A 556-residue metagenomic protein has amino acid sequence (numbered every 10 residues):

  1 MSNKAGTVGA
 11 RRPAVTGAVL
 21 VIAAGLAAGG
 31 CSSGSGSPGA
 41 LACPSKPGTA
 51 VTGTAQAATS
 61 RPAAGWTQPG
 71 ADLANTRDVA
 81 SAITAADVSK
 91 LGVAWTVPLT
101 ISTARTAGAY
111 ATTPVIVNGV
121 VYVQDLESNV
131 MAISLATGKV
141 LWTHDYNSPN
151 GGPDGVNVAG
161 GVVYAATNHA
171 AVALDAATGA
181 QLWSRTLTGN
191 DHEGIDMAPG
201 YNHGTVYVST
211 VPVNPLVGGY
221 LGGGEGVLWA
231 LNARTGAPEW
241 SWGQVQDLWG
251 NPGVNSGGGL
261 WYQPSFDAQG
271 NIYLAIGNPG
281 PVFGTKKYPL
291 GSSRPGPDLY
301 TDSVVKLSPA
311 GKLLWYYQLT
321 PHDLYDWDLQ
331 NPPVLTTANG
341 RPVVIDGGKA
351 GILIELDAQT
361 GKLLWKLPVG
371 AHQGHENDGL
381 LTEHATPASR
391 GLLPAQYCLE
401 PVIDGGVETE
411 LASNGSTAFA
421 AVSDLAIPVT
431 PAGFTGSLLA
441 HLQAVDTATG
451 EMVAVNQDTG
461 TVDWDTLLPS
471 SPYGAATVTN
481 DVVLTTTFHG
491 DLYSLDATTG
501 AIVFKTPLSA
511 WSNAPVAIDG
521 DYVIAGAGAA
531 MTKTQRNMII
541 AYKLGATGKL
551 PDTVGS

Functional and structural regions predicted by a protein language model:
A27-G30: C-terminal motif of bacterial Sec signal peptides marking the signal peptidase cleavage site
S32-G34: Bacterial signal peptide processing site
G39-A94: Blade/loop signatures of beta-propeller domains
A63-A71, A107-N129, S148-A171, G194-Y220 (+10 more regions): Repeat-blade elements of multi-bladed beta-propeller folds
A94, K139-T143, A180-S184, E239-W240 (+5 more regions): A structural motif specific to WD40 beta-propellers
W95-A104, Y146-P149, T186-N190, E239-N255 (+3 more regions): Surface-exposed loop and turn segments in beta-propeller and other repeat-based domains that flank or scaffold
S134-T137, D175-G179, N232-T235, S308-A310 (+4 more regions): Short loop/turn segments that connect beta-strands within beta-propeller blades
D323-L324, A371-E376, L392-P394, L467-G474 (+1 more regions): Conserved blade-ending motifs and adjacent loop-strand segments that build the rim/top face of beta-propeller domains
